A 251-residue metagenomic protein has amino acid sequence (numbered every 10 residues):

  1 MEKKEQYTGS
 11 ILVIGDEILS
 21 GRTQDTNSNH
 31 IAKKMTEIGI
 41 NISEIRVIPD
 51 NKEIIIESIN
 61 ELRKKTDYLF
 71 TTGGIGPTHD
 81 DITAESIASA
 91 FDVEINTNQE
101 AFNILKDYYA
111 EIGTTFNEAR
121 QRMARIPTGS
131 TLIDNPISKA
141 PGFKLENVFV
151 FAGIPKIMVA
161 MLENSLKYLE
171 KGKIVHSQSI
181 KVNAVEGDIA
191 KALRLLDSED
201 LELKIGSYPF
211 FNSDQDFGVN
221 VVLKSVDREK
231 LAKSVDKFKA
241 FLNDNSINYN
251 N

Functional and structural regions predicted by a protein language model:
E2-I45, D50, E229-K233: Glycine-rich phosphate/diphosphate-binding loop of Rossmann-like nucleotide-binding domains
Q6-G9, K64-T66, P127-T128, K139-A140 (+2 more regions): Short coil/turn connectors at secondary-structure junctions
N29-I82, A88-S89, A110: N-terminal small/polar loop signature for handling phosphorylated ligands or for N-terminal nucleophile
I38, L62-T66, A90, E94 (+6 more regions): Change "in soluble alpha/beta enzymes" to "in soluble alpha/beta proteins
I54-E57, I82-G172: Proline/glycine-rich low-complexity loops and linkers
N147-F241: An accessory alpha-helical subdomain
